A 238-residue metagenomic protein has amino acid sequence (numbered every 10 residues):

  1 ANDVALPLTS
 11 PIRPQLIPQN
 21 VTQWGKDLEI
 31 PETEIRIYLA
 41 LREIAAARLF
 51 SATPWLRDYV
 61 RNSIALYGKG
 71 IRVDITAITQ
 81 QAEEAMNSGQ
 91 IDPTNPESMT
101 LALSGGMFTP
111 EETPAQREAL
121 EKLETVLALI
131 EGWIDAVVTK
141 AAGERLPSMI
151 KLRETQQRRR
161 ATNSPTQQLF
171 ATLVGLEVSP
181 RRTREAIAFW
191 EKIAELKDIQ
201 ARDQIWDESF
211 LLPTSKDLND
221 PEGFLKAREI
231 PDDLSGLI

Functional and structural regions predicted by a protein language model:
A1, L49-A102, E118-R145: Post-HExxH zinc-binding segment in Zn-dependent metallohydrolases
A1-Q19: Auxiliary, metal-adjacent structural segments of Zn-dependent hydrolase domains
N20-L41: Short pre-active-site segment immediately N-terminal to the catalytic Zn-binding motif
Q23-G25, R57, L211-P213: Flexible loop/turn segments at secondary-structure boundaries
E34-P54, W190: Active-site recognition of the HExxH zinc-binding catalytic motif
L103-I238: Pan-zinc metallopeptidase signature
